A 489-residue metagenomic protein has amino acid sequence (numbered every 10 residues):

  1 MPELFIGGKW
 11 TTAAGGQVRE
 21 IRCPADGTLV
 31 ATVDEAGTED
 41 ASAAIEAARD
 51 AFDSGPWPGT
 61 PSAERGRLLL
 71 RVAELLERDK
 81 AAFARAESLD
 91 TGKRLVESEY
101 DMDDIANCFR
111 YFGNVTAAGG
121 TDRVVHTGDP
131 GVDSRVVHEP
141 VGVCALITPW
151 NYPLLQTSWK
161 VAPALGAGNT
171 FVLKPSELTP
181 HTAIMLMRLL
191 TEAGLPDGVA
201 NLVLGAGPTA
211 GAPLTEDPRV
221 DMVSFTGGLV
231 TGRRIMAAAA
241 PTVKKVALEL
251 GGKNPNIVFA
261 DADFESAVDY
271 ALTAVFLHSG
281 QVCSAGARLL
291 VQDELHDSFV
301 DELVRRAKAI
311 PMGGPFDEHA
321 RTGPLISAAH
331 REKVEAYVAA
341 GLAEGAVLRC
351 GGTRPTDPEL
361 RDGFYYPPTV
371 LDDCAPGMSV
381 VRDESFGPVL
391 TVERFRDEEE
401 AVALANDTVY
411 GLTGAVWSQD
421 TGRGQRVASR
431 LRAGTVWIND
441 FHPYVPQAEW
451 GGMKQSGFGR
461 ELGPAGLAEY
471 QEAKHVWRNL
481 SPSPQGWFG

Functional and structural regions predicted by a protein language model:
M1-D26, A51: Hydrophobic face of amphipathic alpha-helices that form TPR/SEL1-like repeat modules and related alpha-solenoid
Q17, D34-A36, P355: A generic structural motif
E20, D34, P58, T91 (+4 more regions): A structural signal for short, well-ordered beta-strand elements
G27, R65, E87, G168 (+8 more regions): Residue-level signal for inorganic ion chemistry
T28-T32, V220, I257, P311-M312 (+2 more regions): Conserved C-terminal structural/oligomerization subdomain of aldehyde/semialdehyde dehydrogenase
V30-G119: Glycine-rich loop-to-alpha-helix module at the N-terminal edge of alpha/beta enzyme cores
R123-S266, F395: Rossmann-like NAD(P) dinucleotide-binding subdomain of oxidoreductase/dehydrogenase enzymes
M222, V230-A375, I438, Q485-F488: ALDH superfamily catalytic-core signature
